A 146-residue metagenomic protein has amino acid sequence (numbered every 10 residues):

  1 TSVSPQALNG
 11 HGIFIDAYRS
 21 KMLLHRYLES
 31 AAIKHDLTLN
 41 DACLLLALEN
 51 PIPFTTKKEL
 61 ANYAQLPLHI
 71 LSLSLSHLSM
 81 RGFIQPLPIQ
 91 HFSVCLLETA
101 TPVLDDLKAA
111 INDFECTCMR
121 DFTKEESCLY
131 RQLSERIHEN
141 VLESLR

Functional and structural regions predicted by a protein language model:
T1-H35, F83: N-terminal leader segment of winged-helix/HTH proteins
T1-P5, E125-R146: C-terminal regulatory/oligomerization modules of transcriptional regulators
N9, I13, S20, L24 (+4 more regions): N-terminal positioning helix adjacent to the helix-turn-helix/winged-helix DNA-binding module
F14, Y18, M22, Q65 (+3 more regions): Short amphipathic alpha-helical segments with heptad-repeat character
R26-I70: N-terminal helix-turn-helix DNA-binding core of bacterial DNA-binding proteins
L46, L73, Q132: DNA-binding alpha-helical recognition surfaces that contact promoter or target DNA
L66-M80: Short amphipathic alpha-helical interaction segments
S76-Q132: Charged, amphipathic alpha-helical coiled-coil/dimerization segments
